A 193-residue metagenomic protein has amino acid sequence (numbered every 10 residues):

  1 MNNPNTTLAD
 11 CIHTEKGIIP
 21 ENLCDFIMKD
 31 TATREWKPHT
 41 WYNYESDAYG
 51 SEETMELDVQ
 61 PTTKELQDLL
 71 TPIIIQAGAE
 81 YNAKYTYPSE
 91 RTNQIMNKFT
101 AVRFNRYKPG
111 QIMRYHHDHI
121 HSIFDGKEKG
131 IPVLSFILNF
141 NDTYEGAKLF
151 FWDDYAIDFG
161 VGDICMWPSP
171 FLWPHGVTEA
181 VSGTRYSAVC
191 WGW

Functional and structural regions predicted by a protein language model:
M1-I164, L172-W193: Fe(II)/2-oxoglutarate oxygenase catalytic core
